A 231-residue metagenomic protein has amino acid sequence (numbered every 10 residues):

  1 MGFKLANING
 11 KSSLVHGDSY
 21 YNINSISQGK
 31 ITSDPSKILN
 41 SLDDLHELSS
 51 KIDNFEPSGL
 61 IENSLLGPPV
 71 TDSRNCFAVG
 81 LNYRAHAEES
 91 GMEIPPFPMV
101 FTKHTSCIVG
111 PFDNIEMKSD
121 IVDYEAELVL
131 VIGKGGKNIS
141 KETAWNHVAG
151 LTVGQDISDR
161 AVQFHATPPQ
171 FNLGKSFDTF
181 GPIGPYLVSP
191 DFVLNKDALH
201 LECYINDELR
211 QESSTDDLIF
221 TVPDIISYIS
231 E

Functional and structural regions predicted by a protein language model:
M1-I94, P98: N-terminal non-catalytic cap/leader segment that marks the start of a structured domain
D18-S19, G133-K137, I157, P190-F192: Short loop segments at secondary-structure junctions
H46, S50, G59-L65, H86 (+3 more regions): Catalytic-pocket segment enriched in acidic/His residues
E93-P111, Y124: Structural signature of FAD isoalloxazine-binding scaffolds in flavoprotein oxidoreductases
K103-T105, A126-L128, I132-K134, T152-I157 (+3 more regions): Short, structured patches in soluble enzyme cores that scaffold and shape functional sites
I108-V131: A structural-propensity feature for long, helix-poor, extended segments
K137-T152: N-terminal accessory regions of nucleic-acid-interacting proteins
